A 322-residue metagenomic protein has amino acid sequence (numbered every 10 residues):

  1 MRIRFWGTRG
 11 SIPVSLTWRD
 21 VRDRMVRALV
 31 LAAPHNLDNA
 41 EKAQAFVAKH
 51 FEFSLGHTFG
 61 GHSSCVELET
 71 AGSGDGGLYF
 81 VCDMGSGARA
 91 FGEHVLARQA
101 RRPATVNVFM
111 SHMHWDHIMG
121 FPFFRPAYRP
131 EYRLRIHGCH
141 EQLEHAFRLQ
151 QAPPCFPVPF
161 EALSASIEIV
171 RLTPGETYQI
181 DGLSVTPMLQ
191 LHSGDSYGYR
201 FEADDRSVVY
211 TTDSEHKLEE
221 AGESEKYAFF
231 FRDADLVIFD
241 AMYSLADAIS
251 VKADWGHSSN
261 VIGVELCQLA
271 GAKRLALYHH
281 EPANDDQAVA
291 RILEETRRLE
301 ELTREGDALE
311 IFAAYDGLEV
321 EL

Functional and structural regions predicted by a protein language model:
M1-V209, A228, D286-L322: Binuclear metal-dependent hydrolase catalytic cores
R9-I12, E215-H216, Y243-S244: Active-site/binding-pocket entry motifs
V14-A28, K217-L218, D247-G256: Acidic/histidine-rich helix-loop elements that form or flank divalent-metal/phosphate-binding sites at the catalytic
S54, S207, L218-Y315: Cap/insert and terminal regions of metallo-dependent hydrolase folds
C82, S111, T211-T212, F239-A241 (+1 more regions): Active-site flanking residues adjacent to catalytic metal/cofactor-binding acidic residues
